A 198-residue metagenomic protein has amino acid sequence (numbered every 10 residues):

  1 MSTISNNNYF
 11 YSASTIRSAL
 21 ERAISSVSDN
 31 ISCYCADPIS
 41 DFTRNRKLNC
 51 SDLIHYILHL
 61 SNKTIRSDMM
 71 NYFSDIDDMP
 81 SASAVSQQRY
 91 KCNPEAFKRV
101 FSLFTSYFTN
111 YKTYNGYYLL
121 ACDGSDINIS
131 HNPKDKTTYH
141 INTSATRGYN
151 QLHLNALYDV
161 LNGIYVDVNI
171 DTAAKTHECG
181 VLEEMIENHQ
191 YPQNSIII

Functional and structural regions predicted by a protein language model:
M1-I198: Conserved, well-structured functional cores that handle cations and Mg-NTP chemistry
